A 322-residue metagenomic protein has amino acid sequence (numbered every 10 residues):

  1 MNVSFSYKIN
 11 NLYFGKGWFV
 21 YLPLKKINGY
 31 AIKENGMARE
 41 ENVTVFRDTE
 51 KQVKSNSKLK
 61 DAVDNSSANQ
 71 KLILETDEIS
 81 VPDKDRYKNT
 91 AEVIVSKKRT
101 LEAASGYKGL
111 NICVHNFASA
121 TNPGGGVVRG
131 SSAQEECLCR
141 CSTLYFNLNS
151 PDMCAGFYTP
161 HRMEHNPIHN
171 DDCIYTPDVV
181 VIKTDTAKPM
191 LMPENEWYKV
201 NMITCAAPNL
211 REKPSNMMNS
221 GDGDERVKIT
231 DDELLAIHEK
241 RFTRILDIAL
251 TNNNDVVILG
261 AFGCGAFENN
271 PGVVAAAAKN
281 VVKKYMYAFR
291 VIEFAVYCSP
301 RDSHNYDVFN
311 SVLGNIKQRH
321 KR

Functional and structural regions predicted by a protein language model:
Y7-R322: Macrodomain-like recognition of ADP-ribose-binding/processing modules
